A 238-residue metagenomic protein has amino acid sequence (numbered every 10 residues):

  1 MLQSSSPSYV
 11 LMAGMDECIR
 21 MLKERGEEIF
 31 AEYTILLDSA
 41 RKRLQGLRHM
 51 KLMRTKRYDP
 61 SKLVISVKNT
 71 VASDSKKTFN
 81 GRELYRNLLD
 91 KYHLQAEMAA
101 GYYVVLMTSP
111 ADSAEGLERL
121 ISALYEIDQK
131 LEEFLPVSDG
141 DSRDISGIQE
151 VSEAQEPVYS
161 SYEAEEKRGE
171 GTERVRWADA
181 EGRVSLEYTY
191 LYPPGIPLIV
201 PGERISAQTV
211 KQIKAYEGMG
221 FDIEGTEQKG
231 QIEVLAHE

Functional and structural regions predicted by a protein language model:
M1-V71: Active-site C-terminal subdomain of aminotransferase-like
S6, T209, E227: Solvent-exposed, flexible loop/coil residues
Q45-R204, K211-G225: Conserved C-terminal alpha-helix-loop-beta "cap" of PLP-dependent enzymes that closes/shapes the active-site mouth
E133, H237-E238: Generic C-terminal helix-cap and adjacent flexible tail
T226-H237: Terminal helix/beta-alpha structural elements that buttress the NAD(P)+-binding lobe
